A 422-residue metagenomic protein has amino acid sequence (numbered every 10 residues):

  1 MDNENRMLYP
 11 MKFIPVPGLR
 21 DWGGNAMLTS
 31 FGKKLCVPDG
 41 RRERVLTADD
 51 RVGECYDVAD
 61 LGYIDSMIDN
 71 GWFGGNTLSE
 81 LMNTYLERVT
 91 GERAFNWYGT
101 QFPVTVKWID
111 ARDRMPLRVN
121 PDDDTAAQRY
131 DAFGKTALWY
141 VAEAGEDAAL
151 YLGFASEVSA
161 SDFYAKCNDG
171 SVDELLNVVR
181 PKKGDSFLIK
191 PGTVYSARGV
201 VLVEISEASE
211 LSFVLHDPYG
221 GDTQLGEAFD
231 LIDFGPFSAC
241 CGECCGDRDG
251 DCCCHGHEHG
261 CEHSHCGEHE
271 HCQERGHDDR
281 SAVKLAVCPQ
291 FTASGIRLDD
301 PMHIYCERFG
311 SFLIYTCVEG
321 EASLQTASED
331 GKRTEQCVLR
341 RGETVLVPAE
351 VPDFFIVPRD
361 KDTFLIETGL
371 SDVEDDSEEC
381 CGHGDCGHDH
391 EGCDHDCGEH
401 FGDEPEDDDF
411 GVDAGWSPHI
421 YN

Functional and structural regions predicted by a protein language model:
M1-V158, Y219-G250, Q273, A293: Transition-metal
Q101, I109-R114, D123, A144-D147 (+3 more regions): Ligand-binding loop in jelly-roll beta-barrel domains
V106, M115, A137-Y140, V178-V179 (+4 more regions): His/acidic/aromatic-lined binding-pocket segments of jelly-roll/cupin-type domains and related regulatory beta-sandwich
V141-F163, A282-L285, D300-L313: Short beta-strand/loop turn elements enriched in aromatics
L152-E174, V203-G242, I366-G382, D409-N422: Double-stranded beta-helix
L176-L188, S196-A197, A327-V351: Short acidic-glycine-tyrosine-enriched beta hairpin
C240-H277, S377-D408: Histidine-centered metal-binding segments
H303-I304, G320-T326: Short beta-strand segments in beta-sandwich/barrel cores
